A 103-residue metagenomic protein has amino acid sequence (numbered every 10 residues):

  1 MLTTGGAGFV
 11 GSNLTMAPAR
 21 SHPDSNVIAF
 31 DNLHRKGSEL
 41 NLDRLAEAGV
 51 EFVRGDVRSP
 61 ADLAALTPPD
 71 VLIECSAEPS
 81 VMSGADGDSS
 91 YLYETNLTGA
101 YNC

Functional and structural regions predicted by a protein language model:
M1-C103: N-terminal Rossmann-like NAD(P)+-binding domain of SDR-like oxidoreductases, especially those catalyzing
